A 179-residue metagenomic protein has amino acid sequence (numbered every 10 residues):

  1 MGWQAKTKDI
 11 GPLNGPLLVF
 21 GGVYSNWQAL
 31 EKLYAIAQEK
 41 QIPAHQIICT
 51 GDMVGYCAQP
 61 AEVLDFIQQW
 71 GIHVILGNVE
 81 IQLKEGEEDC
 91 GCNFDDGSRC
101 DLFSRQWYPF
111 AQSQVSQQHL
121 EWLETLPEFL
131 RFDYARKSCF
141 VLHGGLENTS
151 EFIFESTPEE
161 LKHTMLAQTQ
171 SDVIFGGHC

Functional and structural regions predicted by a protein language model:
M1-W70: N-terminal active-site segment of His-dependent metallophosphoesterases
F20-G21, Q46-D52, H73-N78, L142 (+1 more regions): Active-site neighborhood of phospho(di)ester-bond hydrolases with catalytic His/Asp-centered motifs
Y24-A29, G55-A58, V79-E85, D172-C179: Active-site environment of divalent metal-dependent phosphoester hydrolases
A37-P43, Y134-A135, A167-Q170: Glycine-rich phosphate-binding loop signature in dinucleotide/nucleotide-binding domains
W70-R131, E155-Q170: Active-site neighborhood of divalent metal-dependent phosphoester bond hydrolases
L130, L146-N148, V173: Short, catalytically relevant binding-site loops at active-site mouths
Y134, S138, L142-H143: Conserved beta-strand-loop surface patch within small alpha/beta domains used for substrate/adaptor or ligand engagement
L142-G145, T149-S156: A short secondary-structure junction signal
